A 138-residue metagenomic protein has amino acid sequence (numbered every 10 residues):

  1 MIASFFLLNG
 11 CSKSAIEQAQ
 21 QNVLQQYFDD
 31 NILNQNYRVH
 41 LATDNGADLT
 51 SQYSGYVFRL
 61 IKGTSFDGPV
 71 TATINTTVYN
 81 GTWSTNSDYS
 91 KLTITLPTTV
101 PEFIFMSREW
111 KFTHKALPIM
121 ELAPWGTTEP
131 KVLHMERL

Functional and structural regions predicted by a protein language model:
M1-F5: Sec-dependent N-terminal signal peptides
L7-G10: C-terminal motif of bacterial Sec signal peptides marking the signal peptidase cleavage site
S12-Y79, D88-L138: Lipid interaction determinants
W83: Acyl-CoA/ACP chain-elongation machinery
